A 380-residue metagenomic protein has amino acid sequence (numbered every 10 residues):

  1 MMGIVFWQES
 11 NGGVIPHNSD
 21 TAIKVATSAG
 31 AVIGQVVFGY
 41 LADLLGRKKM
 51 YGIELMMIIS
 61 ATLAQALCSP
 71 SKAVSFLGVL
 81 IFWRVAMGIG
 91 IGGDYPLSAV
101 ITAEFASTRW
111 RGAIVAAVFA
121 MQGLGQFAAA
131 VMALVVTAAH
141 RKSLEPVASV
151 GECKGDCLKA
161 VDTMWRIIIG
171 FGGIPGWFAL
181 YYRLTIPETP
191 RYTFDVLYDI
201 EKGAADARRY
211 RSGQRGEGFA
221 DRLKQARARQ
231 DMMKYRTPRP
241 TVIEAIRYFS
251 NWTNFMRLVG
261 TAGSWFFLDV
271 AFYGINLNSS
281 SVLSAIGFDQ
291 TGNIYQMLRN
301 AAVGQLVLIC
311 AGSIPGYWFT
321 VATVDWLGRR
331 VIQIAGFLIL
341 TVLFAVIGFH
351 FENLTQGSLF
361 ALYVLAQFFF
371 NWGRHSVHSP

Functional and structural regions predicted by a protein language model:
M1-P380: Transmembrane-helix signature of 12-pass secondary carriers
